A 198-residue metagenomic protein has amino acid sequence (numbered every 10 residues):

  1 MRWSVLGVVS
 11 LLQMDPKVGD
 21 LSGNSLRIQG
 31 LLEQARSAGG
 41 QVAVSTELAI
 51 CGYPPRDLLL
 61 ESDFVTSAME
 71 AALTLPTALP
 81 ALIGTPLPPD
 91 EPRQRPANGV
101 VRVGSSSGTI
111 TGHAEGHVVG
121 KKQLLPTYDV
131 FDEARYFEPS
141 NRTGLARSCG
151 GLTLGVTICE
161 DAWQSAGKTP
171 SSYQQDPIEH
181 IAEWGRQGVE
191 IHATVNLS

Functional and structural regions predicted by a protein language model:
M1-S198: Enzyme catalytic cores with a strong preference for nitrogen-chemistry domains
